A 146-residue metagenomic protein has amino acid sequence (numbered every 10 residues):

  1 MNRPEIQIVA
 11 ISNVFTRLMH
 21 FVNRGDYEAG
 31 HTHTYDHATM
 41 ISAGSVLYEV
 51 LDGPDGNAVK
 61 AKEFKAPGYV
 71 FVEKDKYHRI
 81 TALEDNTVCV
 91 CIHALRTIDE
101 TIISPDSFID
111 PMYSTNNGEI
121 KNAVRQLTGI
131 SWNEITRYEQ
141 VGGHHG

Functional and structural regions predicted by a protein language model:
M1-G30, Y35: A short glycine-rich, His/Asp/Glu-containing loop-to-beta-strand
Q7, A38, L47, Y69 (+1 more regions): Short, surface-exposed charged micro-motifs
S12-H20, R79-G146: Double-stranded beta-helix
H20, G30, T39, K62-E63 (+1 more regions): Residue "hotspots" at secondary-structure boundaries inside conserved domains
E28-G30, Y48-E49, V72, Y77-E84 (+1 more regions): Short beta-strand His + acidic residue motifs that chelate non-heme Fe in jelly-roll/DSBH and cupin folds
T32-Y48: Short, conserved beta-strand element in jelly-roll/cupin
S42, V50-D52, H93: Residue-level signal for short segments within beta-strands and strand-turn junctions of well-structured beta-sheet
G53-K74: Short acidic-glycine-tyrosine-enriched beta hairpin
